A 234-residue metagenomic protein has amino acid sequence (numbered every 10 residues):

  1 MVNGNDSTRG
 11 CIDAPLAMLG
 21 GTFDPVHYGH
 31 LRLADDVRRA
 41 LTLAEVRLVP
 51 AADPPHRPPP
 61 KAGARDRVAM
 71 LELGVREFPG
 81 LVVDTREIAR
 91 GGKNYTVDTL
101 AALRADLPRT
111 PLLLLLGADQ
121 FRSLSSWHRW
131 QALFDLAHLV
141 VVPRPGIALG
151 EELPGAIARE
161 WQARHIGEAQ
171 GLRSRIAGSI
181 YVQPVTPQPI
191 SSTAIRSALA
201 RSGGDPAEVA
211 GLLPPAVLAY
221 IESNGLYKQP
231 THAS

Functional and structural regions predicted by a protein language model:
M1-S234: Nucleotidyltransferase catalytic core that binds NTPs
